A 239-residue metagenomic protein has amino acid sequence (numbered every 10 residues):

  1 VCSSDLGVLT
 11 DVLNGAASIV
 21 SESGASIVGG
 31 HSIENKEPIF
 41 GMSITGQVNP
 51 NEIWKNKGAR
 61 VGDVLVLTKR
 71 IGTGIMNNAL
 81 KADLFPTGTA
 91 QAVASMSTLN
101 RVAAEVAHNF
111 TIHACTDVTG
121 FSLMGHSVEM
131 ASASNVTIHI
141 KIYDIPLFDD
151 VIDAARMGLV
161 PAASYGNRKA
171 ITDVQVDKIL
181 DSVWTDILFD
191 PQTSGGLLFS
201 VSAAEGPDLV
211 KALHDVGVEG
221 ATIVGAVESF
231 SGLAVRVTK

Functional and structural regions predicted by a protein language model:
V1-K239: Helix-biased detector of long, well-ordered alpha-helical tracts
